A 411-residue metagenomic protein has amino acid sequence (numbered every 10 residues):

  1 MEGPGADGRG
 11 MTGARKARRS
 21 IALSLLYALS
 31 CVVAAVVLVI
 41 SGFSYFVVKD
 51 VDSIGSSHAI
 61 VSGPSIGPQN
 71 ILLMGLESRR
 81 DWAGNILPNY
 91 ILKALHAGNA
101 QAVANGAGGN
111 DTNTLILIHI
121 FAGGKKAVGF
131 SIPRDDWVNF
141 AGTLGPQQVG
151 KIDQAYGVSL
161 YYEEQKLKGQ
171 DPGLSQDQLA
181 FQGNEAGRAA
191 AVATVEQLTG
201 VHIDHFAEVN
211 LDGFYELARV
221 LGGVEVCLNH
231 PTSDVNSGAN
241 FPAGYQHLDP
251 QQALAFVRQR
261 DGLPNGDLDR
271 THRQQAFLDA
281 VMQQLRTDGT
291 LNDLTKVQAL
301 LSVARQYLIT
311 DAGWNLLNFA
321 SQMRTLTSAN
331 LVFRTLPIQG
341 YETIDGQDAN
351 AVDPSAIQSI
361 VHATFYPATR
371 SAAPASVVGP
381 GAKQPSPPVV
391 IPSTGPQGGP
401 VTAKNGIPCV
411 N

Functional and structural regions predicted by a protein language model:
E2-N411: Non-catalytic, solvent-exposed segments at the cell envelope interface
